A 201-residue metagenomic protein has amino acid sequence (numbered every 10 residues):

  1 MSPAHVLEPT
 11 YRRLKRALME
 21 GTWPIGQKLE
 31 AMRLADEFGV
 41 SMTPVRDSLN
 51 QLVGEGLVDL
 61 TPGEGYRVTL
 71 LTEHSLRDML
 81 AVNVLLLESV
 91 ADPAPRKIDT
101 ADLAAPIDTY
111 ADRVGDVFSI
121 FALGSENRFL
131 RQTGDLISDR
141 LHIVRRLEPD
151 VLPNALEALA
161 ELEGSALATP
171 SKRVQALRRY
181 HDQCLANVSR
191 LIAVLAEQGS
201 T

Functional and structural regions predicted by a protein language model:
M1, L49, L71-S75, A104-A105 (+2 more regions): A ubiquitous short alpha-helical element
M1-P93, A193-T201: Short linear motifs at protein or domain termini
S2-T10, D112-S119, S138, H142 (+1 more regions): Long, contiguous secondary-structure blocks with strong helical propensity
I25-Q27, T61, L130-G134, R173-V174: Short, hydrophobic secondary-structure boundary micro-motifs
T69-E126, G164-Q175: All-alpha effector-binding/dimerization core of bacterial HTH-type transcriptional repressors
S75-V82, Y110, T133, V151 (+3 more regions): Amphipathic alpha-helix face/heptad-repeat signature
V82-P93, D116-L156, L185-R190, S200: Hydrophobic, amphipathic alpha-helical faces that serve as interaction scaffolds
L147-T201: C-terminal all-alpha effector/ligand-binding and dimerization domain of prokaryotic HTH-type transcriptional repressors
